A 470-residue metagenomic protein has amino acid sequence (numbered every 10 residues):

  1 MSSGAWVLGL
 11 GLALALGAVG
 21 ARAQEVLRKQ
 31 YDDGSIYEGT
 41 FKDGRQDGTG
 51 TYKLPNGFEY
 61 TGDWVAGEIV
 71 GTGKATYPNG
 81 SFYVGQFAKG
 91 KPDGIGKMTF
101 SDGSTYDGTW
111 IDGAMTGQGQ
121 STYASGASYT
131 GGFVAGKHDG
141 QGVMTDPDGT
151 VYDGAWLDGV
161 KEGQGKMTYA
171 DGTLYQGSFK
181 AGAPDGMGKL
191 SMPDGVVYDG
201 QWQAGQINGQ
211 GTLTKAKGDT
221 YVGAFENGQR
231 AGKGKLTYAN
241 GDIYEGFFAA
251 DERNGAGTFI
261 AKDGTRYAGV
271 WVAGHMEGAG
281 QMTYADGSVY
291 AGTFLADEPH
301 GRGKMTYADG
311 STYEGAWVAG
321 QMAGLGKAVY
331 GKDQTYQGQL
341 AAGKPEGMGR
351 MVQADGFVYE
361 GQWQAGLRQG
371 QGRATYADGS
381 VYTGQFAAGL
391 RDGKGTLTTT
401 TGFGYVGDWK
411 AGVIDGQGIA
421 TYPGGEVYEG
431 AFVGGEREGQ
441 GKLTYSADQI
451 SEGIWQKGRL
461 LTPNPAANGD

Functional and structural regions predicted by a protein language model:
M1-S2: N-terminal secretory signal peptides that target proteins for export/translocation
V7-G17: Bacterial N-terminal signal peptides
A18-R22: Signal peptide processing junction and immediate N-terminal pro/mature segment of secreted/exported proteins
A23-E59, G469: N-terminal segments that cap or nucleate solenoid repeat domains
I36-Q46, E59-V70, F82-P92, T105-T116 (+15 more regions): Conserved anchor residues at repeat-unit boundaries in beta-strand-based tandem repeats, strongest for the MORN repeat
S446, S451-D470: Terminal, low-structured helical/coil segments at or just beyond the last alpha-helical repeat
